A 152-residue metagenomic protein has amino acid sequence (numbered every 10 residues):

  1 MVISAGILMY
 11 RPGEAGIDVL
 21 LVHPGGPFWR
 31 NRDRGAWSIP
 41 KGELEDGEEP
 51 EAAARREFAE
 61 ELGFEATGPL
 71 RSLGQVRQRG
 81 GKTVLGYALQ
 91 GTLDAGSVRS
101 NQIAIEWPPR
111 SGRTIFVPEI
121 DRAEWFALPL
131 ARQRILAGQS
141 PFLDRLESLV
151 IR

Functional and structural regions predicted by a protein language model:
M1-S38, Y87: N-terminal strand-loop-strand
G13-G16, G26-W29, E45-D46, F64 (+2 more regions): Short, charged/polar surface micro-motifs in flexible loops or helix N-caps
N31, G47, R134: Residues that scaffold the ATP/ADP-binding catalytic core of kinase and kinase-like folds
I39-L73, A127: The catalytic Nudix box helix
Q75-G112, E124, L146: Active-site-adjacent beta-strand/loop module that shapes the phosphate/pyrophosphate-binding cleft
R113-P129: Alpha-helix-centered segments that form part of catalytic cores
E124, L128-R152: Charged phosphate-binding loop/patch that engages nucleotide di/tri-phosphates or the phosphate backbone of nucleic
